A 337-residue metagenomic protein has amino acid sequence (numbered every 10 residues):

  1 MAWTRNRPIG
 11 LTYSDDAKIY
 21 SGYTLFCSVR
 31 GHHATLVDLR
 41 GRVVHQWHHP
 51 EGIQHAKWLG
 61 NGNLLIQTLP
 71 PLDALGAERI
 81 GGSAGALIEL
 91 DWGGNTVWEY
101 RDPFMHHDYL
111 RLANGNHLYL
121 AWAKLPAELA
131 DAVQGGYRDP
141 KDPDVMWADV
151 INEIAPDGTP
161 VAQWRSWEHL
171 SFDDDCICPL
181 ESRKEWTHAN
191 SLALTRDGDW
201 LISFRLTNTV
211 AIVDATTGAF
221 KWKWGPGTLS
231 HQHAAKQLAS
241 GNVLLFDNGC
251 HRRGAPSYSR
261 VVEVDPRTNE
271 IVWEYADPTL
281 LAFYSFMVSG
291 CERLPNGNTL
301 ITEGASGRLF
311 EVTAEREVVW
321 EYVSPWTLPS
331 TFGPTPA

Functional and structural regions predicted by a protein language model:
M1-A337: Histidine-/acidic-rich catalytic cores in large beta-rich domains
